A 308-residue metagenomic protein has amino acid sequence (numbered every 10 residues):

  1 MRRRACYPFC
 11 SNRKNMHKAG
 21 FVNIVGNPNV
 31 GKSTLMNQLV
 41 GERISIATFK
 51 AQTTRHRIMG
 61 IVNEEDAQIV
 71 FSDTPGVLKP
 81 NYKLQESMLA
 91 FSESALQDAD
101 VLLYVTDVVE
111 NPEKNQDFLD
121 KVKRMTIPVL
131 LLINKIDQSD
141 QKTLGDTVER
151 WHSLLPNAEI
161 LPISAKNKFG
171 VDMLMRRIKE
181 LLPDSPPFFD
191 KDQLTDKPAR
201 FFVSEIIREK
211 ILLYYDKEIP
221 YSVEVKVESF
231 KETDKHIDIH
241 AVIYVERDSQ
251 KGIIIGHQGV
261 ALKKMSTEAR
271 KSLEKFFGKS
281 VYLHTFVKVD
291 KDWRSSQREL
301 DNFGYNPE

Functional and structural regions predicted by a protein language model:
K14-E86, A90: Conserved G1/Walker A P-loop phosphate-binding module
V25, N29, L35, I58 (+8 more regions): Residue-level signature of catalytic and energy-coupling elements of molecular machines, predominantly ATP/GTP-dependent
S45, K114, P186-D190, L213-E224: Active-site phosphate-binding and catalytic loops of NTP-dependent enzymes
A51-T53, P75-L78, V108-P112, I136-S139 (+5 more regions): Conserved nucleotide-binding/hydrolysis micro-motifs of P-loop NTPases
A90-A158: Conserved C-terminal guanine-recognition region of P-loop GTPase G domains, centered on the G4
D137-T195: Canonical P-loop GTPase G-domain recognition
A199-E308: P-loop NTP-binding site
